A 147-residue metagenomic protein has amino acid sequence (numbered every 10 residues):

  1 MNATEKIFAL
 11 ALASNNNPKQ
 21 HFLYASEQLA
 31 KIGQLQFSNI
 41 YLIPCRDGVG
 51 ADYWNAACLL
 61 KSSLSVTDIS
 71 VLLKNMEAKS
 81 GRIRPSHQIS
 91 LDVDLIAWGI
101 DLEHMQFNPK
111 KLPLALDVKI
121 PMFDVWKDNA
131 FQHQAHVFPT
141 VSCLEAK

Functional and structural regions predicted by a protein language model:
M1-A3, N16, Q20: N-terminal, charge-rich interaction modules
T4-A9: Extreme N-terminal starter segment of soluble prokaryotic enzymes
L10-S14, A30-F37, T67-N75: Short linear motifs at secondary-structure transitions and domain/linker junctions
L12-S14, C58-L64, A97-I100: Short beta-strand-to-loop capping motifs
K19-S65: Short, surface-exposed acidic-centric catalytic microdomains
G48-W54, S70, N75-K147: Flexible, gly/pro- and Lys/Arg-enriched active-site loops
